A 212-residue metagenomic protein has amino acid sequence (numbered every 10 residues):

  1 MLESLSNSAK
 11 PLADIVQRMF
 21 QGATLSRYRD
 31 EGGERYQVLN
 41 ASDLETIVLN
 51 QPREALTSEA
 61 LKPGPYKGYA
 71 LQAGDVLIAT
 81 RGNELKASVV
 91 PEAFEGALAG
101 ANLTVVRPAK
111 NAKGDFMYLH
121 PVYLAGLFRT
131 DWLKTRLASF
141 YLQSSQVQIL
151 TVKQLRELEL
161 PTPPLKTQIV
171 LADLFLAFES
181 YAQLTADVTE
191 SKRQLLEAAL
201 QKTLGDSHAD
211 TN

Functional and structural regions predicted by a protein language model:
M1-R29, T162-N212: Non-catalytic DNA-recognition/assembly elements of restriction-modification systems
A13-Y28, D43-A73: Sequence-specific dsDNA recognition surfaces
R29-Y36, A55-T57, Y69-L71, V89-N102: Short, surface-exposed loop/turn microsegments at beta-strand edges and helix-strand junctions
P65-Y66, A93, S145: A structural connector/turn signal
D75-I78: Generic structural signal for buried aliphatic residues
T80-L127: A short beta-sheet element
A97-N102, L142-I169: A short glycine-rich beta-alpha junction/loop motif
Y118-Q154: Short, positively charged
